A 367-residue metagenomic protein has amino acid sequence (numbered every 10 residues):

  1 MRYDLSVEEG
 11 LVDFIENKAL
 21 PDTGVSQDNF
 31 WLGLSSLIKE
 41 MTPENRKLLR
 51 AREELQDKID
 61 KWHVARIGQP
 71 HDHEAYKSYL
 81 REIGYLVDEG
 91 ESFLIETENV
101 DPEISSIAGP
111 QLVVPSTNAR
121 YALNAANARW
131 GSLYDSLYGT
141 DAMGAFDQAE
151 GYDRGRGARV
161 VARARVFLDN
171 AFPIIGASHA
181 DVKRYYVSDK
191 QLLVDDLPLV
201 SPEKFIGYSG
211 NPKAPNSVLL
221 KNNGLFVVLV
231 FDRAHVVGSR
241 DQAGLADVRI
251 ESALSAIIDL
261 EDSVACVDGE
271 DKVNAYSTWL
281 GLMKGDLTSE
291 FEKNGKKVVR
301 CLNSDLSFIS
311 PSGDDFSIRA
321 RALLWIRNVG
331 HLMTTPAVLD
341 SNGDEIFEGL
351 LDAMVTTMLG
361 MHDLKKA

Functional and structural regions predicted by a protein language model:
M1-V87, I95: N-terminal-proximal low-complexity accessory segments that begin disordered and transition into the first
K77-S78, E82-A367: Catalytic alpha/beta active-site cores
